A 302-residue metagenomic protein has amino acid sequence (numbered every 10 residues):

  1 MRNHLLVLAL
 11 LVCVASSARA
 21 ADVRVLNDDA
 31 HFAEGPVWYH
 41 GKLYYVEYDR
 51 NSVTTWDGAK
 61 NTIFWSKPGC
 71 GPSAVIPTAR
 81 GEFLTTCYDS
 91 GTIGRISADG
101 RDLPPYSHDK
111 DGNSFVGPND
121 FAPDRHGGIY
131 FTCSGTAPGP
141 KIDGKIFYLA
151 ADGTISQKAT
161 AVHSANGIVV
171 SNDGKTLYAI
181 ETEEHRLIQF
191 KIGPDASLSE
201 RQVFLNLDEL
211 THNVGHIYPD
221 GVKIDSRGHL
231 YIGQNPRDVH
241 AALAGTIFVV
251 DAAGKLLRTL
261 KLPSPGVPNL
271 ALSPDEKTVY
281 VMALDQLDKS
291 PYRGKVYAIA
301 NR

Functional and structural regions predicted by a protein language model:
V7-A15: Bacterial N-terminal signal peptides
A20-A30, R201-Q202: A short helix->beta-strand "capping" segment at the edge of beta-propeller domains
N27-K42, K67-C87, T92, K110-T132 (+6 more regions): Beta-rich, blade/repeat-based domains predominating in secreted/periplasmic proteins but also intracellular
Y44-S66: Beta-propeller domains
Y48-D49, Y88-D89, A137-D143, T182-E184 (+2 more regions): Short, solvent-exposed loop/turn segments at conserved positions within beta-propeller repeat blades
R50, G58-K60, G100-R101, A151-T154 (+3 more regions): Short coil turn/linker residues within repeat-based beta-strand modules
S52-T54, T92-G94, K145-F147, R186-I188 (+2 more regions): A short loop-to-beta-strand structural motif that recurs across blades of beta-propeller domains
F190-S197, A300-R302: Short loop/turn segments immediately following beta-strands, especially the blade-tip and inter-blade linker loops
